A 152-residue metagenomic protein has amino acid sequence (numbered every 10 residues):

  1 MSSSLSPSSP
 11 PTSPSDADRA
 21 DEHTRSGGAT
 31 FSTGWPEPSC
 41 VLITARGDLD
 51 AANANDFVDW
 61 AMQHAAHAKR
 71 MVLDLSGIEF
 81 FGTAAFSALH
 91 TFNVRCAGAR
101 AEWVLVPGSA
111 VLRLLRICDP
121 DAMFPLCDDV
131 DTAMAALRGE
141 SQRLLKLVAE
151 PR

Functional and structural regions predicted by a protein language model:
M1-G77, T91-R152: STAS-like cytosolic regulatory interaction modules
